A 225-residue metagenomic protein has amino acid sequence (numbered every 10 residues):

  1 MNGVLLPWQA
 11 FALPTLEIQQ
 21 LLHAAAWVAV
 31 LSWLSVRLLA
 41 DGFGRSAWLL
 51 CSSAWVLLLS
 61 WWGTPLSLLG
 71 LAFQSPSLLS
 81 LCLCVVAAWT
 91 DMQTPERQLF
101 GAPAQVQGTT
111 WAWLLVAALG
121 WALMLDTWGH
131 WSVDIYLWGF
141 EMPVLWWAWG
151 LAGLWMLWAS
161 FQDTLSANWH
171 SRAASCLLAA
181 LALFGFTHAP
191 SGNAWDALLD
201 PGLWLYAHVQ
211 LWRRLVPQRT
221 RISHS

Functional and structural regions predicted by a protein language model:
M1-L81: N-terminal topogenic module of multi-pass integral membrane proteins
P7-L21, M142-P143, A152-S225: C-terminal transmembrane helix-loop-helix hairpin of multi-pass membrane proteins
T15-V28, G70-A88, L137-L151, A197-L205: Alpha-helical transmembrane segments of polytopic membrane proteins
V30, C84-A87, V116-L123, L178-F184 (+2 more regions): Helical transmembrane-bundle signal
L39-S53, G108-W113, L165-L177: Membrane-interfacial loop-to-transmembrane alpha-helix junctions, especially the N-terminal start
S53-G63, A118-T127, L178-A189: Aromatic-anchored segments of alpha-helical transmembrane domains
T64-L71, G129-L137, H188-A197: Membrane-interface helix caps and helix-loop-helix hairpins in membrane proteins
L81-L165: Membrane-proximal helix-loop-helix units in multi-pass membrane proteins
